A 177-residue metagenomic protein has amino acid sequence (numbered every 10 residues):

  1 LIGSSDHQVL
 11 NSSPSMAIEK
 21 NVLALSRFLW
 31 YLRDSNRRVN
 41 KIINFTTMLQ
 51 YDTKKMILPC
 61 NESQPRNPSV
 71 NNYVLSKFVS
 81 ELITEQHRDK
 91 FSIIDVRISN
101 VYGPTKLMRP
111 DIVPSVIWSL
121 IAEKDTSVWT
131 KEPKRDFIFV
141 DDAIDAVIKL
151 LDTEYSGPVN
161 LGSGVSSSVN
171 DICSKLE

Functional and structural regions predicted by a protein language model:
L1-D6, T46-M48: Conserved NAD(P)H cofactor-binding loop of Rossmann-fold oxidoreductase domains
Q8, S15, D141-I144, I148 (+1 more regions): Residues in well-ordered alpha-helical elements
Q8-V9, Y31-V39, T153: A short helix-coil junction within the Rossmann-fold of NAD(P)-dependent oxidoreductases
S12-W30, N40-K41, Q50-D95, N100 (+1 more regions): Catalytic helix-loop patch of NAD(P)-dependent Rossmann-fold dehydrogenases
T46-T47, R97-I98, S163: A secondary-structure boundary/capping signal
M56, F78, L82-D136, V140-I144 (+2 more regions): NAD(P)-dependent short-chain dehydrogenase/reductase
Q64, E132-R135, V165: Structured beta->alpha junctions
V116, T153-E177: Mid/C-terminal beta-alpha module of Rossmann-like enzyme folds, strongest in SDR-family dehydrogenases/epimerases
